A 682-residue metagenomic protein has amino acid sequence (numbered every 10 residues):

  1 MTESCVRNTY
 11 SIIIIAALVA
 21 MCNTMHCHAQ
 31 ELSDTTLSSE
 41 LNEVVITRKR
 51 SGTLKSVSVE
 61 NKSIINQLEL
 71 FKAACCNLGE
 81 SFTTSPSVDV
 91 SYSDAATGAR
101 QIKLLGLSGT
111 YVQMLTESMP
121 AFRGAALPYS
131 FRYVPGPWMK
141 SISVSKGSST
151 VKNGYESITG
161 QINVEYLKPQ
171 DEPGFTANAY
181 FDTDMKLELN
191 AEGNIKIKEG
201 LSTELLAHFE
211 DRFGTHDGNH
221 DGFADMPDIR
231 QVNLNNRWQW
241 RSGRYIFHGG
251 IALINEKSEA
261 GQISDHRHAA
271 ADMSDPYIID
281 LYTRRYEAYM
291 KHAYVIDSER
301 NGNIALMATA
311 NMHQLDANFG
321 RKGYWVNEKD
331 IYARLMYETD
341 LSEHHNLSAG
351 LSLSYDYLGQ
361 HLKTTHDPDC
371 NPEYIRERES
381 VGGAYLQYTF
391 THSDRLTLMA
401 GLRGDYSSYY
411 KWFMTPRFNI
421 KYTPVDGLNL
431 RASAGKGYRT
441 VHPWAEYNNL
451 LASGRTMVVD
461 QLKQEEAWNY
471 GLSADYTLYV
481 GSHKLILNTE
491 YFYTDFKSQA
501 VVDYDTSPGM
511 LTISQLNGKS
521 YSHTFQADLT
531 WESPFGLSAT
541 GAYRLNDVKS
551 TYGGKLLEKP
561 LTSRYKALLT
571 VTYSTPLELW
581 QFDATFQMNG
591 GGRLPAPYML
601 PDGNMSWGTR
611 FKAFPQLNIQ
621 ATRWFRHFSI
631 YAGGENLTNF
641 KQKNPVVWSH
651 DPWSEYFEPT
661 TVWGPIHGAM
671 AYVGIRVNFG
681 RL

Functional and structural regions predicted by a protein language model:
E40-A73, Q101, P120: N-terminal periplasmic "start-of-domain" segments of outer-membrane beta-barrel proteins
G79-P120: Extracytoplasmic beta-strand/coil segments of soluble accessory domains associated with Gram-negative outer-membrane
M119-K146: Short acidic/polar hinge/loop motifs at secondary-structure boundaries that mediate gating or recognition
S148-V151, Q161, E165-K196: Short strand-turn segments of transmembrane beta-barrel domains in outer membranes, especially the first one or two
R212-N233, R241-I304, A310-E328: Flexible loop and strand-edge segments within Gram-negative outer membrane beta-barrel domains
N303-A317, T423, R431, K463-Y521: Membrane-embedded beta-barrel scaffold of Gram-negative outer-membrane proteins
D394, L487, Y491-D495, Q515-Y598 (+1 more regions): Gram-negative outer-membrane beta-barrel transporters
K497, M588-Y598, T622-L682: C-terminal beta-signal and adjacent terminal beta-strands/loops of Gram-negative outer-membrane beta-barrel proteins
